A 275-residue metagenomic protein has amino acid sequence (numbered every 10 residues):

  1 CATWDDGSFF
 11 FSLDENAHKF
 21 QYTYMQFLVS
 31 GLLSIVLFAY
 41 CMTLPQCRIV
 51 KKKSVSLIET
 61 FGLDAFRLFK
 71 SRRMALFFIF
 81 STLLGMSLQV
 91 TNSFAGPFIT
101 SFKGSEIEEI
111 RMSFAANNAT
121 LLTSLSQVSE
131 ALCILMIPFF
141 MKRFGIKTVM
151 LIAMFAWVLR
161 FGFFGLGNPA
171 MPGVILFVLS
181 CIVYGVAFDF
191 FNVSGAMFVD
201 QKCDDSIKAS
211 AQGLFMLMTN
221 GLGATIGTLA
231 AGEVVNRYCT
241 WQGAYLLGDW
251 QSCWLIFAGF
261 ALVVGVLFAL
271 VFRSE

Functional and structural regions predicted by a protein language model:
W4-L32, E233-A261: A membrane-interface helix-boundary motif in multi-pass transporters
S34-P45, C253-E275: Multi-pass alpha-helical transporter architecture, strongest for 12-TM Major Facilitator/SLC carriers used
P45-F77, G104-S105, R111: Juxtamembrane intracellular "pre-TM" segments in multi-pass secondary transporters
K70-T91, I182-V183: Pair of pore-lining "gating" transmembrane helices in MFS-fold secondary transporters
S93-N117: Short amphipathic helix-loop junctions that connect adjacent transmembrane helices in Major Facilitator Superfamily/SLC
L132-I146, V235-N236: Helix-to-loop junctions at the C-terminal end of transmembrane segments in multipass secondary transporters
F155-A170: C-terminal ends and interior cores of transmembrane alpha-helices in multi-pass membrane transporters/permeases
F190-D204: Intracellular juxtamembrane helix-capping segments at the cytosolic ends of symmetry-related transmembrane helices
